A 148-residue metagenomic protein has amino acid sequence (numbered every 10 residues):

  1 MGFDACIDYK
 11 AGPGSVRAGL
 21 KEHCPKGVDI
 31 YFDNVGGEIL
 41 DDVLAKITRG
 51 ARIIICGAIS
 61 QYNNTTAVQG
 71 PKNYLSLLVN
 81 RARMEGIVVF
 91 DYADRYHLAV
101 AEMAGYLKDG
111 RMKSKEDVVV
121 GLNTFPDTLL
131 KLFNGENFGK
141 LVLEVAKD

Functional and structural regions predicted by a protein language model:
M1-D148: Terminal helix/beta-alpha structural elements that buttress the NAD(P)+-binding lobe
